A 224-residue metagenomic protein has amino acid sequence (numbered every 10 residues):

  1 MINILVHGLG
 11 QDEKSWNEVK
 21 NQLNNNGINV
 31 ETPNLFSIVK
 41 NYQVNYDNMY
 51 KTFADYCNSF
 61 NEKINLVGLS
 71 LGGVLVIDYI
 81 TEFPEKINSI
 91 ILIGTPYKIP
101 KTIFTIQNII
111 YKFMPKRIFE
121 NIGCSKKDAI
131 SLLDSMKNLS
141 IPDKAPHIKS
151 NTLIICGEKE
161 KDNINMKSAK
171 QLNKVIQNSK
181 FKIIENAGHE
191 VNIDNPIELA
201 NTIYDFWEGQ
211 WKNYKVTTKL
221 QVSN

Functional and structural regions predicted by a protein language model:
G8-Q11, S70: Active-site glycine-rich loops that stabilize anionic/oxyanionic intermediates across multiple enzyme folds
N17-K20, N29-N65, N201: Active-site loop/oxyanion-hole signature of alpha/beta-hydrolase fold enzymes
G68-V76: Gly/Ala-rich beta-loop-alpha elbow adjacent to hydrolase catalytic centers
T81-E82, I90-K116: Flexible "cap/lid" loop of the alpha/beta hydrolase fold
D128-K144: Active-site nucleophile elbow and catalytic-triad environment of alpha/beta-hydrolase enzymes
I148, I154-G157: Short beta-strand/loop motif that positions the catalytic acidic residue of the alpha/beta-hydrolase fold
K161-S168: Conserved alpha/beta-hydrolase "acid-adjacent" motif
N186-N224: Catalytic active-site module of serine/aspartate enzymes centered on a nucleophile-bearing elbow/loop
